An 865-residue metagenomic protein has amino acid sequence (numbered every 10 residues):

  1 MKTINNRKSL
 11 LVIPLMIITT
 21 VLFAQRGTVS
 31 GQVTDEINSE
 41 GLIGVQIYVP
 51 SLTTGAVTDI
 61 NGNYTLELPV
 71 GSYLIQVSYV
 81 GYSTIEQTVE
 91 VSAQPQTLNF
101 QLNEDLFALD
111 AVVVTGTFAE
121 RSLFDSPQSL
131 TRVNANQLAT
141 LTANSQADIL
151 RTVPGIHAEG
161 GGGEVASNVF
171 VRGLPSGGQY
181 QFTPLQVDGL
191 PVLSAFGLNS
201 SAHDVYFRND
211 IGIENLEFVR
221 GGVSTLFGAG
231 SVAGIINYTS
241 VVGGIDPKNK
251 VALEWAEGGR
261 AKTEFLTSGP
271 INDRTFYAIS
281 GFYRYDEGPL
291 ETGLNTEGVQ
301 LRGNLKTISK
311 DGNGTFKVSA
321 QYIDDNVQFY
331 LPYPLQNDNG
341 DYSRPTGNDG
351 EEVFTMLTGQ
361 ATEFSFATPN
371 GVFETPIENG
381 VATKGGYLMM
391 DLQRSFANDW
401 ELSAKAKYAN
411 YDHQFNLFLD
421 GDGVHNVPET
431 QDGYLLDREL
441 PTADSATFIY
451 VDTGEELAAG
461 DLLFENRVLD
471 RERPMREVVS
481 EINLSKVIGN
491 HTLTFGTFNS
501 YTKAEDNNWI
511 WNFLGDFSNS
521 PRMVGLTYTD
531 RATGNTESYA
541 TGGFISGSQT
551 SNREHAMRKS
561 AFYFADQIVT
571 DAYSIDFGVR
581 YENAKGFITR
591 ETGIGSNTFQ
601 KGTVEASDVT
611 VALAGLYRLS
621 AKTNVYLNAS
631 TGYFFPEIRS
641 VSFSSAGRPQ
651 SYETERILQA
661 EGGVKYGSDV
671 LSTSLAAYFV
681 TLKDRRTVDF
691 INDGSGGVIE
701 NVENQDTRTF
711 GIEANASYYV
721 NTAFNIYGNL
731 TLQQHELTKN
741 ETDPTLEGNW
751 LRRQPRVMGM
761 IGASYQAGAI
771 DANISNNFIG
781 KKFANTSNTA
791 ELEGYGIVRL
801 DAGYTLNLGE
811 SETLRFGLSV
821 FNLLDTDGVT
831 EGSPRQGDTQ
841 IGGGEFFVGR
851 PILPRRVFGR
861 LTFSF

Functional and structural regions predicted by a protein language model:
Q32-N38, V45-P50, S78-Y82, S92-A139 (+1 more regions): Short, acidic, small-residue-rich periplasmic hinge/interaction motif at the N-terminus of Gram-negative outer-membrane
T65-E67, P191-R220: Short acidic/polar hinge/loop motifs at secondary-structure boundaries that mediate gating or recognition
L130, A147-S194: Extracytoplasmic beta-strand/coil segments of soluble accessory domains associated with Gram-negative outer-membrane
N215, G222-T225, I235-P270, S280-E291 (+1 more regions): Short strand-turn segments of transmembrane beta-barrel domains in outer membranes, especially the first one or two
K306-I308, T315-M389, Q414-R473, L526-S548: Acidic/polar loop-and-plug regions of large Gram-negative outer-membrane beta-barrel proteins
S403-K407, N624-Y626, E653-I712, A716-Y719 (+2 more regions): Membrane-embedded beta-barrel scaffold of Gram-negative outer-membrane proteins
A677-T681, N701-T786, R860-S864: Gram-negative outer-membrane beta-barrel transporters
Y678, L682-K683, N721, I726-N729 (+3 more regions): C-terminal beta-signal and adjacent terminal beta-strands/loops of Gram-negative outer-membrane beta-barrel proteins
